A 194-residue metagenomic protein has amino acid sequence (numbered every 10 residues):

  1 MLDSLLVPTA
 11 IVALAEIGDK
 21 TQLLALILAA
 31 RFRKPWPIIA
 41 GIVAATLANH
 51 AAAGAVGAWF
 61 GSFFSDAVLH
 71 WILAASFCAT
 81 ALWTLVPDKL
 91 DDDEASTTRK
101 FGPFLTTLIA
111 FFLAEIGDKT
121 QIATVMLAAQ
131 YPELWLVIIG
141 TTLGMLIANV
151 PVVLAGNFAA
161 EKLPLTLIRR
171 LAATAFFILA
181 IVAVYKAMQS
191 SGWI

Functional and structural regions predicted by a protein language model:
L2-S62, A123-G144: Juxtamembrane transmembrane-helix termini in multi-pass membrane transport proteins
D3, R33-T97, G102, P151-T174 (+1 more regions): Membrane helix-loop-helix hairpins that form the core translocation module of multi-pass transporters
P8-A10, T107-I109, L154: Short hydrophobic "helix-edge" motifs at membrane interfaces and signal-peptide entry regions
G18-Q22, L85-V86, G117-I122, E133 (+1 more regions): Short loop/beta submotifs within extracellular cysteine-rich repeat domains
A95-Q121: Selected transmembrane alpha-helices and immediately adjacent juxtamembrane segments of polytopic inner-membrane
V182-I194: Juxtamembrane boundary at the C-terminal end of a transmembrane helix
